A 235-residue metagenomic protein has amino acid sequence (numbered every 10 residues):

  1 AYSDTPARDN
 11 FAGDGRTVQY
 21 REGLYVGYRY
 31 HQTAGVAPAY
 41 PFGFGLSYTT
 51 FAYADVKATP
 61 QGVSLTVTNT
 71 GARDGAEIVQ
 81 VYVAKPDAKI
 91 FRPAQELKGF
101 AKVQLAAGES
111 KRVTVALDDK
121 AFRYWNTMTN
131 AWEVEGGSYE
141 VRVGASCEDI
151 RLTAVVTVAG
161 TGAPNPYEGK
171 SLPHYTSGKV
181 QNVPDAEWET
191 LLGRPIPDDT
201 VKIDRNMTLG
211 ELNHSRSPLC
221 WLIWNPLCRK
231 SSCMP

Functional and structural regions predicted by a protein language model:
A1-A76, Y82, G136, E140-G144: Secreted, periplasmic, or luminal enzymes acting at the cell surface/secretory milieu
Q61-G62, S110-R112, R151: Intrinsic-disorder/low-complexity, polar/charged segments enriched in Ser/Thr/Lys/Arg/Asp/Glu/Gln
G71-G75, A107-E109, E148: Short flexible coil/turn linkers enriched for glycine and charged/polar residues that connect secondary-structure
A72-K89, Q95-L97: Short acidic, flexible loop segments centered on an aromatic residue
K89-T127: Intrinsically disordered, low-complexity Pro/Gly/Ser/Thr-rich segments with frequent PxxP/GP/PP motifs and embedded
D118-P166: Terminal connector regions
A154-L227: Charged, amphipathic alpha-helical linkers/stalks
M234-P235: C-terminal non-catalytic accessory extensions
